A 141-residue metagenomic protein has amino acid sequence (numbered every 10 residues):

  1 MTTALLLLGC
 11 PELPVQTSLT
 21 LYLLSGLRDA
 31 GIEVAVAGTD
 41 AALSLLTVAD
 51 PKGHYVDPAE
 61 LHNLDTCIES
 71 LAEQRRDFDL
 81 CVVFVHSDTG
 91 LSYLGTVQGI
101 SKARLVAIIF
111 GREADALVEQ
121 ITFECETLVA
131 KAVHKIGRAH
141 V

Functional and structural regions predicted by a protein language model:
T3-P11: Nucleotide-activated donor-dependent transferases that construct or modify glycoconjugates
P11-V15, A42, V85-S92, E113-A114: Short acidic, S/G/P-rich loop/turn micro-motifs used as interaction or catalytic elements
T17-D29: Histidine-anchored nucleotide/phosphate-binding helix
E33-T39, V106-G111: Short internal beta-strands
D40-H62: N-terminal beta-loop-helix "entrance" segment that forms/cooperates in small-molecule cofactor or anionic ligand
T47, E113-E126: Glycine-rich, charge-decorated loop segments at or immediately adjacent to ligand/cofactor-binding or catalytic sites
R76-L105: N-terminal glycine-rich phosphate/adenylate-binding segment common to multiple enzyme folds
A139-V141: Conserved small/polar residues in nucleotide/adenosyl-binding loops
